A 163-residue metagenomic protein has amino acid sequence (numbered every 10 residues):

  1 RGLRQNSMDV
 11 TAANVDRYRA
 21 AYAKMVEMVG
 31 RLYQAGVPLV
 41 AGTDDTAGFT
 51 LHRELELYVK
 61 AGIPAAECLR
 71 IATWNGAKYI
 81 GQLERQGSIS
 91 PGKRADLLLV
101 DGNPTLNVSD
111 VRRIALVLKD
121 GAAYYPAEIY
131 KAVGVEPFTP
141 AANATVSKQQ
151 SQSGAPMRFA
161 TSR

Functional and structural regions predicted by a protein language model:
R1-A61, A127, V133-R163: Active-site neighborhoods of metal-dependent hydrolases
L39, F49, P64-L69, Y79-I114: Acidic, glycine-enriched loop/beta-strand segments at the rims of small-molecule binding/catalytic pockets
N75-G76: Extended, hydrophobic alpha-helical segments in both membrane/secreted and soluble proteins
G87-P91, E128, V146: Juxtamembrane/interface motifs at transmembrane-helix termini
